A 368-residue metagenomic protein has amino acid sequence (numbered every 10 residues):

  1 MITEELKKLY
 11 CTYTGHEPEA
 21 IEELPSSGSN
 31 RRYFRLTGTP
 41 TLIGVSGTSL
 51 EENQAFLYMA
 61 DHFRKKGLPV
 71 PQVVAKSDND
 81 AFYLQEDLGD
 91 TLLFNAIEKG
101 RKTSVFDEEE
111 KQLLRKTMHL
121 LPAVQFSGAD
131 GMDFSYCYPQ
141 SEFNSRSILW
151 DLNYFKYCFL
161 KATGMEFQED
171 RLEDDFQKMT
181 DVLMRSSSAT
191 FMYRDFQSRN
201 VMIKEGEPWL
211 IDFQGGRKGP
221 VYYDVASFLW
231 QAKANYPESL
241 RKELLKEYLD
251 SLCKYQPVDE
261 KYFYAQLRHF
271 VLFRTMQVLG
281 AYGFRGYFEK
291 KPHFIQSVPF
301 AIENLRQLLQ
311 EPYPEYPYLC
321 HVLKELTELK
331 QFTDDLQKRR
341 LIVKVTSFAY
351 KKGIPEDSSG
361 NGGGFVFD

Functional and structural regions predicted by a protein language model:
L6, C11-T12, A129-S141, R146 (+2 more regions): An alpha-helical support segment within catalytic cores of ATP-dependent transferases
H16-F34: ATP-binding glycine-rich phosphate-binding loop
N30-L36, V124, M179-V225, N235: Active-site acidic catalytic loop and adjacent metal/ATP-binding pocket of ATP-dependent phosphoryl transfer enzymes
F34-W150, K161: ATP-binding pocket architecture of kinase catalytic cores
L42-I43, P69, Y83, T190 (+3 more regions): Protein kinase-like catalytic core scaffold
N153-A162, V221-P257, L272-F288, A301-L308: Active-site activation/catalytic loop segments of kinase-like enzymes and analogous catalytic loops in related
G280-L336: ATP/Mg2+ or Mg2+-diphosphate-binding catalytic cores that bind nucleotide phosphates or diphosphates via glycine-rich
F332-D368: C-terminal accessory "lid"/substrate-recognition subdomains
